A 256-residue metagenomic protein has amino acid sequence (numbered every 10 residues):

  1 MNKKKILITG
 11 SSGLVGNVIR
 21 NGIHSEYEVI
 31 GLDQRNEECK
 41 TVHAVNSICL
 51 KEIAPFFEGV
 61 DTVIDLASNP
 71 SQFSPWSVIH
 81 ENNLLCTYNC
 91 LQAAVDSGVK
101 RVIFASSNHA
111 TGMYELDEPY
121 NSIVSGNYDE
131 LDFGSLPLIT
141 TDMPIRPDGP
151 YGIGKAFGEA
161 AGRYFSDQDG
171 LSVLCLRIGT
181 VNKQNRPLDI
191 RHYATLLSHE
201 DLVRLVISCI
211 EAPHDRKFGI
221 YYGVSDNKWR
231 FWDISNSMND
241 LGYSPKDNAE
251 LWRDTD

Functional and structural regions predicted by a protein language model:
K4-S25: N-terminal Rossmann NAD(P)H-binding glycine-rich loop of SDR-like oxidoreductase domains
I30-E52: Adenosine-cofactor binding site in Rossmann-like domains, unifying the SAM/SAH pocket of S-adenosylmethionine-dependent
N46-N82, A93: NAD(P)H-binding glycine-rich loop region in Rossmannoid oxidoreductase-like domains and their noncatalytic homologs
V78-N89, S97, I153-A156, L197: Glycine-rich NAD(P)-binding loop of the Rossmann-fold in SDR/ketoreductase-type enzymes
N89-P144, D148: Conserved Rossmann-fold NAD(P)-dependent oxidoreductase catalytic core, especially the SDR/UDP-sugar
S106, G149, E159-Q184: Conserved beta-loop-beta element that borders a ligand/cofactor-binding pocket
D167, R177-N185, L196-F218, D226: Alpha-helical substrate-binding/gating segment
F218-S244: Conserved C-terminal active-site "lid" loop/helix of NAD(P)H-dependent oxidoreductases that clamps the redox cofactor
